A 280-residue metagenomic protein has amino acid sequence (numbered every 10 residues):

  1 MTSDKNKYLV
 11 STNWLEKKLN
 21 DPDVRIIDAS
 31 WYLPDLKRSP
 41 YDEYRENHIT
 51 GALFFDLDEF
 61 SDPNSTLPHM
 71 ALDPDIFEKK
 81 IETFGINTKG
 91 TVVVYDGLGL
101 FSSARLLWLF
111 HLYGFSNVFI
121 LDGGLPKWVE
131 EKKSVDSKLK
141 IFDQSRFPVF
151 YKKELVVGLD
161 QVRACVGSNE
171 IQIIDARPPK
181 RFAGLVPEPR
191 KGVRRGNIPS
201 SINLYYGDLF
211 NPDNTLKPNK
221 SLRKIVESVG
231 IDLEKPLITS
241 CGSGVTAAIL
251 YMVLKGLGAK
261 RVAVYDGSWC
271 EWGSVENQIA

Functional and structural regions predicted by a protein language model:
M1-A280: Cytosolic catalytic domains that perform sulfur/thiol-centered chemistry
